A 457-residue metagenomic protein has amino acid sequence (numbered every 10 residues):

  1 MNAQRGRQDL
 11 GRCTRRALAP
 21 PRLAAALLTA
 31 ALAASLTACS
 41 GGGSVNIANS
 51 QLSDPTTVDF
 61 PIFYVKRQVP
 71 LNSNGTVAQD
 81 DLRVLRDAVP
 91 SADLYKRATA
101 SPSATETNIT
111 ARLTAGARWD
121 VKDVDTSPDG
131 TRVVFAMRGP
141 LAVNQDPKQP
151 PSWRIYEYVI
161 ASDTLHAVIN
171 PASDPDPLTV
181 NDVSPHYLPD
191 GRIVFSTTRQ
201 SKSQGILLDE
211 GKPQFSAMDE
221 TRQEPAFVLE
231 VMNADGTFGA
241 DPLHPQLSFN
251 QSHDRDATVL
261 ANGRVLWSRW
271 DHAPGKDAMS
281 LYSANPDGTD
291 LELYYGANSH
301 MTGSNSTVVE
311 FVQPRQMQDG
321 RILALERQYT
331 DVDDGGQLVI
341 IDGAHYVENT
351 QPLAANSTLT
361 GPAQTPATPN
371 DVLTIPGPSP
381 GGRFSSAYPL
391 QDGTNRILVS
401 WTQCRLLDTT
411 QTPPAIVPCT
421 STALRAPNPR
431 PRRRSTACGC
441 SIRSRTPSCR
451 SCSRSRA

Functional and structural regions predicted by a protein language model:
L32-T57: Bacterial Sec-dependent N-terminal signal peptides
V45-N46, S101-W119, V159-T179, M232-S252 (+3 more regions): Multi-bladed beta-propeller domains
V58, P90, D120-K122, D129 (+9 more regions): Beta-rich catalytic cores
D59-F60, D129-T131, D190-R192, N262-R264 (+2 more regions): Short coil/turn segments that connect the beta-strands within blades of beta-propeller domains
V65-V89, A136-R154, F195-P225, W267-S280 (+2 more regions): Short, conserved, GDST-rich strand-edge loop motifs in beta-rich repeat architectures
D93-Y95, R154-Y156, F227-E230, S280-Y282 (+2 more regions): A short loop-to-beta-strand structural motif that recurs across blades of beta-propeller domains
Q149-V231, G239-R255: Asp-box/WD-like beta-propeller blade repeats and closely related beta-sheet repeat scaffolds
S268, V312-R443: Loop/turn-rich, solvent-exposed surfaces of beta-rich toroidal or solenoidal domains
